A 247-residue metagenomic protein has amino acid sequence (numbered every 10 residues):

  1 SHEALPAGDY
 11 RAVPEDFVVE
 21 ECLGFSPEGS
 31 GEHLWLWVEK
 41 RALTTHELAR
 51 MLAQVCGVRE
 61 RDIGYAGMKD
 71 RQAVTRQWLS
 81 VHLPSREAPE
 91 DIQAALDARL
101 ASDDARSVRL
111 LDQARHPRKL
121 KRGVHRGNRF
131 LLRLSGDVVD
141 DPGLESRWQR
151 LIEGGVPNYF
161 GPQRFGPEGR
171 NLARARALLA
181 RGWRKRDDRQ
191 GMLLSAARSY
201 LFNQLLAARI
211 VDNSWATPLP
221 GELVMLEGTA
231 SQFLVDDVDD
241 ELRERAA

Functional and structural regions predicted by a protein language model:
S1-H33, R41-H46, V55-A247: Extended, charged/glycine-rich binding lobes that contact polyanionic ligands
A49: Generic structural marker for isolated residues within well-ordered, non-membrane alpha-helices of soluble domains
